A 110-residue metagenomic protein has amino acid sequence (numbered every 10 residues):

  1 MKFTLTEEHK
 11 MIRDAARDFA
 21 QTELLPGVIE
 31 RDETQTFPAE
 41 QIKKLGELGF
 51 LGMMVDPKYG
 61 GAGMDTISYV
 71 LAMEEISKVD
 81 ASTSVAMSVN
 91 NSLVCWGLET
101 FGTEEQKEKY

Functional and structural regions predicted by a protein language model:
M1-E8: Intrinsic disorder at enzyme termini
E8-T22: A non-catalytic, amphipathic alpha-helix used as a structural packing/dimerization or gating element in enzyme scaffolds
E23-Y110: Glycine-rich flavin
